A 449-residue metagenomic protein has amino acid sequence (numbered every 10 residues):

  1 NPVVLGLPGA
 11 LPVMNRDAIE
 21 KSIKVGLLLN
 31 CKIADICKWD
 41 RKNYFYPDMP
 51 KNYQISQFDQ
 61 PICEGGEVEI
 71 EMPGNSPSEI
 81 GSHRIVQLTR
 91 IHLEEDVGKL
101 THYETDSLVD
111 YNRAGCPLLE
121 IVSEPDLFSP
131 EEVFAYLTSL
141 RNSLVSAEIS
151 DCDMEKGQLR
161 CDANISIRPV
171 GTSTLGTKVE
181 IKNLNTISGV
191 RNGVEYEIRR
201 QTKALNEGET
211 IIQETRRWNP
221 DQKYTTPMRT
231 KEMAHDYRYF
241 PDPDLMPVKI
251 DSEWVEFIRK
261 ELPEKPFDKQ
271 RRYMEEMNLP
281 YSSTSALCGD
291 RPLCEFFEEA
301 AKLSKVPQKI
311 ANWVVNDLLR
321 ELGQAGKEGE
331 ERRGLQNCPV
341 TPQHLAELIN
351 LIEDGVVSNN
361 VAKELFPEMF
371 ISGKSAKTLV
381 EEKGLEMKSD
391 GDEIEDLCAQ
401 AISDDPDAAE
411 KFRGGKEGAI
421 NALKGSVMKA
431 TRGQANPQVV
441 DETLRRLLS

Functional and structural regions predicted by a protein language model:
N1-E264, E275, Y281, K302-V306 (+1 more regions): Basic, nucleic-acid-interacting segments
Y111-C116, E155-C161, V170-S173, E386-S449: C-terminal non-catalytic interaction appendages of large macromolecular assemblies
G157-P169, M274-E298, P307-A325, V340-L345 (+2 more regions): Core structural elements
R199, C294, V315-G323, N350 (+6 more regions): Amphipathic alpha-helical core segments of compact helical bundles
V248-K249, S283-T284, F296-E298, K309-I310 (+5 more regions): Extended hydrophobic-aromatic, low-complexity segments
W254-E261, D268, E298-L303, L345-V357: Extended, non-catalytic structural segments that build the interaction scaffolds of large macromolecular assemblies
N278, A301-I310, V356-V357, G414-G418: Structural motif
G329-A346, N350, V356-K429: Strongly charged, low-complexity linkers/loops
